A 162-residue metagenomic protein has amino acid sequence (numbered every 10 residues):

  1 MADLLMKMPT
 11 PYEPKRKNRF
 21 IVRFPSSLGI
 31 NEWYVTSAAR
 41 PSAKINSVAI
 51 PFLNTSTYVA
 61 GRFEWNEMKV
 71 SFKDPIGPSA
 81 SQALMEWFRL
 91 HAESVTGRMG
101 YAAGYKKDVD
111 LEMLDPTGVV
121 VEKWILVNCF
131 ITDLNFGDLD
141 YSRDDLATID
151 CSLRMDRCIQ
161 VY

Functional and structural regions predicted by a protein language model:
M1-Y162: Glycine-rich, low-complexity intrinsically disordered segments
